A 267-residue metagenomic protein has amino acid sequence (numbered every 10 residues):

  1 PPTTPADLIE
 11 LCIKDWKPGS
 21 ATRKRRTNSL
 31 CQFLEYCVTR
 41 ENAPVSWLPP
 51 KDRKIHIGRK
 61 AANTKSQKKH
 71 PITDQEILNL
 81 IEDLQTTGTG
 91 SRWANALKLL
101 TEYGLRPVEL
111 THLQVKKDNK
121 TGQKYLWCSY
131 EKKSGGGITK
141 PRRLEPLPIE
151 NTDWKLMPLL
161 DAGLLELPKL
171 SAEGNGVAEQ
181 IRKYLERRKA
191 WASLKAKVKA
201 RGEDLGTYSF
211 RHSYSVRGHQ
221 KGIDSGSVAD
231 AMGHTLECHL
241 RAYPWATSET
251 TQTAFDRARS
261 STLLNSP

Functional and structural regions predicted by a protein language model:
P1-S66: N-terminal core-binding DNA-recognition domain of tyrosine recombinases/integrases
K24, H56-R59, T64, K68-T111: Basic, Lys/Arg- and aromatic-enriched nucleic-acid-binding interface segment
F33, P146-F210, Y214: Active-site/catalytic core of tyrosine-dependent DNA strand-transfer enzymes
E35-V45, K98-Y125: Short, charged phosphate-coordinating catalytic segments
K98, E102, E109, Y208-H234: C-terminal catalytic core of tyrosine-transesterase DNA break-rejoin enzymes
H112-K155: Conserved tyrosine-mediated DNA breakage-rejoining catalytic core shared by Y-recombinases
K117-K124, I223-A242: Short, polar N-cap/turn motifs at the start of nucleic acid-interacting alpha helices
Y130-G135, M232-R257: Catalytic-site neighborhood detector that most strongly recognizes the C-terminal catalytic loop/helix of tyrosine
